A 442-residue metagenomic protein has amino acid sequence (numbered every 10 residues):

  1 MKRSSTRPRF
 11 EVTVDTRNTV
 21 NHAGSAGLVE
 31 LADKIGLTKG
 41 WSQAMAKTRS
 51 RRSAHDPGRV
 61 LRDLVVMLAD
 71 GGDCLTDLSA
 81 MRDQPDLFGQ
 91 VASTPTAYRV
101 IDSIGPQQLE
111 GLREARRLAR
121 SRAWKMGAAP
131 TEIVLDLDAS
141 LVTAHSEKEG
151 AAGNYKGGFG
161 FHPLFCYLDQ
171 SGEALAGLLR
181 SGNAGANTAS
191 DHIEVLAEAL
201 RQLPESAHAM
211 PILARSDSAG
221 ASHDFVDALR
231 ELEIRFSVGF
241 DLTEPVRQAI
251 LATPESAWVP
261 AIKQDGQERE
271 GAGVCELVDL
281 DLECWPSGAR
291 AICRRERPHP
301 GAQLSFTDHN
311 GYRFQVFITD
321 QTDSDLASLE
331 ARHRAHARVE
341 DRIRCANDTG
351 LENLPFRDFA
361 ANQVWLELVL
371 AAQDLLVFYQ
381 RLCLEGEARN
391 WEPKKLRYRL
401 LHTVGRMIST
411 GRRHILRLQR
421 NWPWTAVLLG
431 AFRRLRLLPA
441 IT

Functional and structural regions predicted by a protein language model:
M1-F10, V14, S237-G350, A431-T442: An anionic, glycine-rich sequence signature occurring as long contiguous blocks
M1-G185, S190-S206, L232, Q380 (+1 more regions): Dynamic "connector" segments at or just before major functional cores
N18-T19, S50-R59, D308, F356-L366 (+1 more regions): Structural motif
L31, D63-L64, L75-L78, S93 (+9 more regions): Short, conserved catalytic/metal-binding motifs centered on acidic residues
L31, L78, L326-Q380: Short amphipathic alpha-helical "interface-anchor" segments enriched in bulky aromatics
S140-V142, E173, S181-G182, T243 (+9 more regions): Short, glycine-/Ser/Thr-/acidic-enriched flexible segments
A186-P245: Domain-level cores of phosphate- or acyl-group-handling catalytic modules
E352-L428: Basic, amphipathic alpha-helical segments enriched in Lys/Arg and hydrophobic/aromatic residues
